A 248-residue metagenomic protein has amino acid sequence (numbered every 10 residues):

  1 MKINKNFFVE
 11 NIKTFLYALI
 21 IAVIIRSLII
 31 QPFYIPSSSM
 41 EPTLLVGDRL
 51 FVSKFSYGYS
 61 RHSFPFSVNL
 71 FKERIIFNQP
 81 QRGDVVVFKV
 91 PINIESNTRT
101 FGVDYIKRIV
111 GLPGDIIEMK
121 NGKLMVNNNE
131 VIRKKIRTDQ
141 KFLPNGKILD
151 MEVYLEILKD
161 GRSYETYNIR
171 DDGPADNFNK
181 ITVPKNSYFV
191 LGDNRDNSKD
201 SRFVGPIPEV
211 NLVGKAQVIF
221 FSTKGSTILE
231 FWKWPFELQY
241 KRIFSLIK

Functional and structural regions predicted by a protein language model:
K2-V9, I24, L28, F33 (+1 more regions): Soluble "head" domains of membrane/secretory-pathway proteins
